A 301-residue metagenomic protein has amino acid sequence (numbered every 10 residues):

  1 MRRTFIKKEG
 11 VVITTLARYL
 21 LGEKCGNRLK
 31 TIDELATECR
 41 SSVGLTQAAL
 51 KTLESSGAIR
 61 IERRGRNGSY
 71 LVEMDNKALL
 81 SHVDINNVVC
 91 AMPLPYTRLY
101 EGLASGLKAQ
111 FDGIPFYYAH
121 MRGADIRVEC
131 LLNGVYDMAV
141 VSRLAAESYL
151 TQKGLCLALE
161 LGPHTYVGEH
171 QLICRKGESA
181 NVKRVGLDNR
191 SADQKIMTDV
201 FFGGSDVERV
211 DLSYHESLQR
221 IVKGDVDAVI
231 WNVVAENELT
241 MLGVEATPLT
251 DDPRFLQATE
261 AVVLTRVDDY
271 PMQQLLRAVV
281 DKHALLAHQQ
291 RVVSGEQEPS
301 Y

Functional and structural regions predicted by a protein language model:
M1, G22-C25, S41, S55 (+1 more regions): N-terminal "mature head" segments of proteins
M1-T31: Extreme N-terminal segment that seeds HTH/winged-HTH DNA-binding domains in transcriptional regulators
N27-C39, L53: A short alpha-helical element within helix-turn-helix/winged-helix DNA-binding domains across DNA-binding proteins
R40-A49: Short coil turns linking two alpha-helices in DNA-binding domains
L50-K51, V128: Short, hydrophobic-biased segments on the C-terminal half of alpha helices that form "recognition helices"
E54-A104: HTH-adjacent hinge/linker in prokaryotic transcriptional regulators
R98-A119, V200-F201: Short alpha-helix C-terminal cap/hinge motif
R122-D125, L132-Y301: C-terminal regulatory/effector modules of DNA-binding transcriptional regulators
